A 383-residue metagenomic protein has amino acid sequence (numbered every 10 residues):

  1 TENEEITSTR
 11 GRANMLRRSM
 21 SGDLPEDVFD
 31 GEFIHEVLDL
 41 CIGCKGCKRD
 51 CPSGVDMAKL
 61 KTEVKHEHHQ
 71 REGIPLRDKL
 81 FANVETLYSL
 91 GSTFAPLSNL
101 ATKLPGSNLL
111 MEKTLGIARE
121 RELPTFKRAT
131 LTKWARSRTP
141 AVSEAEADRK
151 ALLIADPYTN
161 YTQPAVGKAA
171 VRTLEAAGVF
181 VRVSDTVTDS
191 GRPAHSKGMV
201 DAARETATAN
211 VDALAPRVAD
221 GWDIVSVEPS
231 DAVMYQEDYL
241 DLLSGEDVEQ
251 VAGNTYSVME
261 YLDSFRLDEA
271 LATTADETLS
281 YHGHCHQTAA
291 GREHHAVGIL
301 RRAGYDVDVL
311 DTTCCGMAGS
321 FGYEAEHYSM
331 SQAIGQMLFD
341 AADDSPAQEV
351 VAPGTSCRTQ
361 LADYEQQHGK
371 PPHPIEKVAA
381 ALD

Functional and structural regions predicted by a protein language model:
T1, T7, F33-V55, L87: Cysteine-centered iron-sulfur cluster-binding motifs in ferredoxin-type domains/subunits of redox enzymes
T1-R12, S53-D56, T62-V64, A202 (+1 more regions): Short cysteine/histidine-rich zinc-coordinating motifs and their immediately flanking basic loops
T1-V37, H66, Q70-G73: Ferredoxin-type iron-sulfur electron-transfer modules and their immediate structural context
N3, F29-I34, L38, C47 (+4 more regions): Short, well-ordered helical secondary-structure segments
D27-D30, E36-L38, L300-G304, D343: Short, intrinsically disordered, charge-biased short linear motifs at domain edges
K59, E63-D383: Iron-sulfur cluster-binding electron-transfer modules in prokaryotic oxidoreductases
